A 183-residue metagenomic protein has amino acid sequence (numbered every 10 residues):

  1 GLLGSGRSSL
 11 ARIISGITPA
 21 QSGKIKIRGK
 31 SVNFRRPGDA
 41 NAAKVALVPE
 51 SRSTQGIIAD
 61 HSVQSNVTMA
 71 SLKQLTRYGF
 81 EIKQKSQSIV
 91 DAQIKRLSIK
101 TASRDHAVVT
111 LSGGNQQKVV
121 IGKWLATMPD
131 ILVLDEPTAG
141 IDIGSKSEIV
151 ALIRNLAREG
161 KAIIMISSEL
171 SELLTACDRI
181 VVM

Functional and structural regions predicted by a protein language model:
G1-M183: Glycine-rich phosphate-binding loops of nucleotide-dependent enzymes
